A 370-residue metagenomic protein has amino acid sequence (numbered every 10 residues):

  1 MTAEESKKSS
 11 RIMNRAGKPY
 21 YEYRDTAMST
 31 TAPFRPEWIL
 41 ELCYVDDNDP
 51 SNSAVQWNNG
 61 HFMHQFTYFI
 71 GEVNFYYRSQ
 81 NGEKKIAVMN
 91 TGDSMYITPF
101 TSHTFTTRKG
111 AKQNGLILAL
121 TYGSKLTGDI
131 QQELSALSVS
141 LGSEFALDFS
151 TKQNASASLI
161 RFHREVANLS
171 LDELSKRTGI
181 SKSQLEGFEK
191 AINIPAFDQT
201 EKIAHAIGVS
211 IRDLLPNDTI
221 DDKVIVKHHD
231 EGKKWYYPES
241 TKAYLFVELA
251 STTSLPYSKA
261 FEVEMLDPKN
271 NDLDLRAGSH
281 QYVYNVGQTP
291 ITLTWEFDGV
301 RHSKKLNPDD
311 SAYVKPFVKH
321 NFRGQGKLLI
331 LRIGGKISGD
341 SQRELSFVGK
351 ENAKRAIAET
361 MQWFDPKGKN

Functional and structural regions predicted by a protein language model:
M1-V45, S135-V139, F149-Q153, F197 (+3 more regions): A short, N-terminal "cap"/entry segment at the start of jelly-roll beta-barrel domains of the cupin/DSBH fold
T26, Y77-T101, F105-T107, L249 (+2 more regions): Short acidic-glycine-tyrosine-enriched beta hairpin
P36-L40, S94-Y96, K109-E133, Y257-V263 (+2 more regions): A short hydrophobic beta-strand segment most commonly corresponding to one strand of the jelly-roll/cupin
L40-V45, W57-S79, L120, V263-P268 (+1 more regions): Short, conserved beta-strand element in jelly-roll/cupin
G142-A167: A short, Lys/Arg-rich alpha-helix, primarily the initiator
I160, L171, K182, F197-T200: Helix-turn-helix DNA-binding elements, focusing on the entry/boundary residues of the two helices that contact DNA
E165, G179, K190-I192, E201 (+2 more regions): Residue-level detection of the helix-turn-helix DNA-binding "recognition helix"
A167-G187: Short alpha-helical DNA-recognition segment
